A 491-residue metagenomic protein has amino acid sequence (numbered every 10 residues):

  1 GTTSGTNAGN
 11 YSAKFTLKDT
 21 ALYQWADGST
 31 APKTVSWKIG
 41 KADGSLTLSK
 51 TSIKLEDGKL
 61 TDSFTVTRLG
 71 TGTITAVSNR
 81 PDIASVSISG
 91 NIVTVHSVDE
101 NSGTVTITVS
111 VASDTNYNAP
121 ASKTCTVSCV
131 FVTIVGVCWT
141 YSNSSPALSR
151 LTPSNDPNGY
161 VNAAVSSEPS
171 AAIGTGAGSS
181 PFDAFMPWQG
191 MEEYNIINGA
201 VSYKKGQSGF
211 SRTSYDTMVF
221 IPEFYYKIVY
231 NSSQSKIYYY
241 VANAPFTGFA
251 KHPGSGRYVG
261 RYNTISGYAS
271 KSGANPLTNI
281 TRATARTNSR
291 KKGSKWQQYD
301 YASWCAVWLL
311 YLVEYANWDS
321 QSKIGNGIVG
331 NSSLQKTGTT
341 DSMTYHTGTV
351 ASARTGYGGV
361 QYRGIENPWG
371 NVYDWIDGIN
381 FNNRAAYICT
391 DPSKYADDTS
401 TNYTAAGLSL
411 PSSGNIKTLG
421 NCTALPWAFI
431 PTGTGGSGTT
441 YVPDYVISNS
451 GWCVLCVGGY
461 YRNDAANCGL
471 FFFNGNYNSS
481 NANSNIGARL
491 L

Functional and structural regions predicted by a protein language model:
G1-F131: Solvent-exposed beta-strand/loop surfaces, strongest in extracytoplasmic domains of secreted and cell-surface proteins
T20, D114, F224-K227, N263-S266 (+2 more regions): Acidic glycine-/aspartate-rich tracts in secreted/extracellular proteins
V132-P245: N-terminal module-boundary/linker segments of secreted carbohydrate-active enzymes
V132-V135, S303-W308, N326-Y345, S352-T355 (+3 more regions): C-terminal, surface-exposed recognition/capping segments
S208, R212-D216, Y240-P368: Short aromatic-cysteine micro-motif
F220, Q297-D300, D374-W375: A structural signal for short, well-ordered beta-strand segments and their strand-loop junctions that often border
K227-S232, S266-S270, A466: Short, solvent-exposed loop/turn elements at domain surfaces
N382-P392: A short, polar/charged loop-to-alpha-helix boundary motif
